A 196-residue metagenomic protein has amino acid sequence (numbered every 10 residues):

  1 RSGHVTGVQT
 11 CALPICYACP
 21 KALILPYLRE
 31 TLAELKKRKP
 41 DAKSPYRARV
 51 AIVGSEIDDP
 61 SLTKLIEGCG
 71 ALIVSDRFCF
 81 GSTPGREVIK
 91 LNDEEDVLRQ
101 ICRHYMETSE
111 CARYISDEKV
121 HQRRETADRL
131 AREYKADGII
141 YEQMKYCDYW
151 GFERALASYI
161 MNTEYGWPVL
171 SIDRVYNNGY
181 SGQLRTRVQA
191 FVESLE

Functional and structural regions predicted by a protein language model:
R1-C11: Single conserved hydrophobic/aromatic residue that forms the stacking wall/gate of nucleotide- or nucleobase-binding
A12-L62: Loop-centered beta-sheet repeat module
A18-K21, I52, D117, N177 (+1 more regions): Hydrophobic alpha-helical scaffolding
L23, Y27, K119-R123, Q183: Soluble or luminal CAZymes and related metallo-dependent hydrolases
G54-K119, R123-D128: Redox- and metal-dependent alpha/beta enzyme cores, enriched for Fe-S-associated oxidoreductases and cofactor-handling
R123-R132, A136-G138, E142-E196: TerminUS-proximal long segments
